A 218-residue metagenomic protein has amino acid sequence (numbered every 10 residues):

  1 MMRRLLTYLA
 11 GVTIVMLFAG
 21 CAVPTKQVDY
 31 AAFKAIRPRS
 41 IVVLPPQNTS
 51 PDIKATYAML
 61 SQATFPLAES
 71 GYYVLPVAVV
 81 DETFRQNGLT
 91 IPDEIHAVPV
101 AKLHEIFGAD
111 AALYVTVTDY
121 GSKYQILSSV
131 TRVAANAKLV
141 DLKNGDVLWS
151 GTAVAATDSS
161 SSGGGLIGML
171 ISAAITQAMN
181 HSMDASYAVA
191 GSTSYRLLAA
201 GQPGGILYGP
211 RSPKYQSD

Functional and structural regions predicted by a protein language model:
M1-A10: Bacterial N-terminal signal peptides that target proteins for export
M16-G20: C-terminal motif of bacterial Sec signal peptides marking the signal peptidase cleavage site
C21-R39, I106, L142-D218: C-terminal/domain-edge helix-coil "capping" segments
P38-T49: Short beta-strand segments enriched in small/hydrophobic residues
P46-N48, Y72, V79-V80, V117-Y120 (+2 more regions): Solvent-exposed coil/turn segments that connect beta secondary-structure elements in extracytoplasmic/periplasmic
S50-A58, E94, V130, A134 (+1 more regions): Soluble non-cytosolic domains of exported or imported proteins
S50-Y114, D146, S150, Q177-A178 (+1 more regions): N-terminal segment of the mature soluble domain
H104-V130, K138: Mid-length scaffold segments of soluble, non-membrane domains
